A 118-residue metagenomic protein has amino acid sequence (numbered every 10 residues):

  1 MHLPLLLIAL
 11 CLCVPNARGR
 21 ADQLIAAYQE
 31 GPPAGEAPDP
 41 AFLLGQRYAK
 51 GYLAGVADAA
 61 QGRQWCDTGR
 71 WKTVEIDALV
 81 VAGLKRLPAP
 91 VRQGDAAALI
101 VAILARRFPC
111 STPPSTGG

Functional and structural regions predicted by a protein language model:
H2, T116-G118: Intrinsically disordered, low-complexity and often Lys/Arg-enriched segments
L3-L12: Sec-dependent N-terminal signal peptides
L6, A59, V101-I103: Residue-level signal for mature regions of secreted extracellular proteins and peptides
C11-P40, R86-P88, R92, A98 (+1 more regions): N-terminal secretory-pathway/extracellular module detecting exported/lumenal segments and adjacent signal-anchor/first
L12, W65-D67, P109-S111: Sequence contexts marking disulfide-bonded cysteines in secreted/extracellular proteins
R18-V81: Short N-proximal segments of mature Sec-exported proteins
A78-T116: Short, compact, well-ordered microdomains
